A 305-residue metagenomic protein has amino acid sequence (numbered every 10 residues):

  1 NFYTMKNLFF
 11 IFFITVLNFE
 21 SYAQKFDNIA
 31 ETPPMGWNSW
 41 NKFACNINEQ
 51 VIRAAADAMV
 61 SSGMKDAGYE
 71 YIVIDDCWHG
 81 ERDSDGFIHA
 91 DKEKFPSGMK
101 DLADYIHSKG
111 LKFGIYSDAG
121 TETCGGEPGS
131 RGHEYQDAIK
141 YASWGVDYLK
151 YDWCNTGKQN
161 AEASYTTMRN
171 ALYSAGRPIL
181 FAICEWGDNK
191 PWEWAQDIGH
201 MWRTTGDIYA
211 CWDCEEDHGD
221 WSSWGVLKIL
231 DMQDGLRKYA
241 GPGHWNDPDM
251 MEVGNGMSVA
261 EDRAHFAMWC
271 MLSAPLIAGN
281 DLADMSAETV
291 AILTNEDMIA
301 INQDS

Functional and structural regions predicted by a protein language model:
N1-K25: Bacterial Sec-dependent N-terminal signal peptides
Q24-R53, A58, I179: N-terminal module-boundary/linker segments of secreted carbohydrate-active enzymes
W40-K42, C77, D118-E122, C154-T156 (+3 more regions): Active-site beta-loop-alpha junctions enriched in small/polar residues
I47-A54, A58, S97-D101, Q136 (+3 more regions): Extracytoplasmic/secreted proteins, especially bacterial periplasmic and envelope-associated proteins
A55, M59-K158: Aromatic-lined carbohydrate-binding/catalytic grooves of carbohydrate-active enzymes
H133, L180-D281: Glycan-recognition surfaces
Y148, W153-C154, K158-L180, C184-G187: Extracytoplasmic, non-cytosolic globular domains
I277-S305: Glycan-recognition and catalytic regions of carbohydrate-active enzymes
